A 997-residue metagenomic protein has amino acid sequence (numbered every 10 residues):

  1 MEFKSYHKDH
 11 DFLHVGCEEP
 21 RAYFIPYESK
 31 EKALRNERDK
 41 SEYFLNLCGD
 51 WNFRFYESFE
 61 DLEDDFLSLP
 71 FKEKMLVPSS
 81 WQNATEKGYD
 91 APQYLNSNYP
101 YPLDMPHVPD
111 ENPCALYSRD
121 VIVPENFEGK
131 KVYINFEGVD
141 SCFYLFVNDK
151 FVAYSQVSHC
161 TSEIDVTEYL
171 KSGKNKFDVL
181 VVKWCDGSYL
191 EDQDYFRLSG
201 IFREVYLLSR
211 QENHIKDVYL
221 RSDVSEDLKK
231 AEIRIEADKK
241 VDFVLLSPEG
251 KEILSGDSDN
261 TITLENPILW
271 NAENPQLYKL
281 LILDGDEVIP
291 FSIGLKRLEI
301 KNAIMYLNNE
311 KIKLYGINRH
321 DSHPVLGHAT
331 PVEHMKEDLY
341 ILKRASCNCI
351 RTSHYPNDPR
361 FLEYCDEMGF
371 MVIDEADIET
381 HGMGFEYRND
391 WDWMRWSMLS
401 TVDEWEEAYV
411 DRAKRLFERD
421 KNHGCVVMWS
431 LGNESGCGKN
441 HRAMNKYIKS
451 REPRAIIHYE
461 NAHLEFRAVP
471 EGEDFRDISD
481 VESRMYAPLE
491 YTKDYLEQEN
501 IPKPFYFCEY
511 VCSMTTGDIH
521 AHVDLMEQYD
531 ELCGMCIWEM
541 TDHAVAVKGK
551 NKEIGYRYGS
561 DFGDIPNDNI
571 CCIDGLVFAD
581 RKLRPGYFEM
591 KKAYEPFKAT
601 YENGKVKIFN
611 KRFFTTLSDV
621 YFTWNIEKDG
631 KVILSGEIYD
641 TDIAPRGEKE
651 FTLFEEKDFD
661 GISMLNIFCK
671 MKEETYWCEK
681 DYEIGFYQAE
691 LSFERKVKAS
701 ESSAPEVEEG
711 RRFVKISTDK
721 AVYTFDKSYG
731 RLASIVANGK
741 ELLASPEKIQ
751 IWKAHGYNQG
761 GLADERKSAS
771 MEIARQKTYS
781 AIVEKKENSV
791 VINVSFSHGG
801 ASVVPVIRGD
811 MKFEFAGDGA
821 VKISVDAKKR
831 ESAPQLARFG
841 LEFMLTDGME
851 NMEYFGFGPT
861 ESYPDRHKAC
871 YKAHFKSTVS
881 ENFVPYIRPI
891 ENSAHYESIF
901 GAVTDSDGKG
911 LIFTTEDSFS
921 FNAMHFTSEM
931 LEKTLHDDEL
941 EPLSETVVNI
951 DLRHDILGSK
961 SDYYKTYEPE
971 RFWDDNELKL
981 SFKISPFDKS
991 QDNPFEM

Functional and structural regions predicted by a protein language model:
E2-D39, V77, E86-K87, L95 (+4 more regions): Extended substrate-binding grooves/exosites of carbohydrate-active enzymes
E2-I25, E31-R38, V152-A153, S172 (+7 more regions): Glycine/proline-rich low-complexity spacer/linker segments in large multi-domain proteins
E2-K4, K8-D11, E37-R38, N52-S58 (+8 more regions): Accessory beta-strand-rich segments of carbohydrate-active enzymes
M75, Q82-Y89, G138, K183 (+4 more regions): Beta-strand/loop-rich accessory regions of lumenal/periplasmic or secreted enzymes, predominantly carbohydrate-active
N83, G88-Q93, S97-H107, Q156 (+7 more regions): An acidic-aromatic loop/edge-strand motif
L145-V147, K229-G256, V606-N610, F614-E637 (+2 more regions): Beta-strand-rich binding/interaction modules
K171-K174, D238-K301, F659, S663-S702: Extended acidic/polar, glycine-enriched regions that form or flank non-catalytic beta-rich accessory modules
E191-H214, H543, N551-Y601, K611-I633 (+7 more regions): Catalytic cores of secreted or luminal carbohydrate-active enzymes
